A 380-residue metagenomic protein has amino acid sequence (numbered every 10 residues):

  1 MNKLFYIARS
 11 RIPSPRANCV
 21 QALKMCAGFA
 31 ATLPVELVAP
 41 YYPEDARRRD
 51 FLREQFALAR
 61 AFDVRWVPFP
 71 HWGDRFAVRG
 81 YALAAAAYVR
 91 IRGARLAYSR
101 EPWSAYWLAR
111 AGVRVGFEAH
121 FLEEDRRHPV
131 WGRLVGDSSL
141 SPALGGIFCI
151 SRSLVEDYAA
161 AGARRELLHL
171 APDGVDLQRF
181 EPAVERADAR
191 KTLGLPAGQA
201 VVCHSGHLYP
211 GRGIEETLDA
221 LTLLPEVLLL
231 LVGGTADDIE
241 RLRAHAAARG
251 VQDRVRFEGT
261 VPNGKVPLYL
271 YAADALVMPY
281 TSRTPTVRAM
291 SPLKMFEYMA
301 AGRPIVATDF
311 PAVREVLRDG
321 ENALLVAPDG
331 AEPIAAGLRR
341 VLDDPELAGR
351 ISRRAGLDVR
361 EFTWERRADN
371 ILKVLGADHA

Functional and structural regions predicted by a protein language model:
F5-I7, F148, P196-L224, L230: Conserved donor-binding/catalytic core segment of Leloir-type glycosyltransferases
R75-L83, A111-A143, F148, E156: Nucleotide-sugar donor phosphate/pyrophosphate-binding loop at the beta->alpha transition of glycosyltransferases
S153, G174: Carbohydrate-associated surface elements
K191, R340, L347-E361: A short, well-ordered alpha-helix in the C-terminal region of glycosyltransferases
E240-P267: Nucleotide-activated donor-binding/catalytic signature segment of Leloir-type glycosyltransferases, i.e., the conserved
R254, L270-A289, R303-P304: Acidic donor-binding loop of glycosyltransferase active sites
L276-M278, E297-A307, L317: Short hydrophobic beta-strand element within catalytic cores of glycosyltransferases and related nucleotide-activated
M295, D319-G320, L324-A331, R340-E346: Conserved acidic donor-binding segment of nucleotide-sugar-dependent glycosyltransferases
